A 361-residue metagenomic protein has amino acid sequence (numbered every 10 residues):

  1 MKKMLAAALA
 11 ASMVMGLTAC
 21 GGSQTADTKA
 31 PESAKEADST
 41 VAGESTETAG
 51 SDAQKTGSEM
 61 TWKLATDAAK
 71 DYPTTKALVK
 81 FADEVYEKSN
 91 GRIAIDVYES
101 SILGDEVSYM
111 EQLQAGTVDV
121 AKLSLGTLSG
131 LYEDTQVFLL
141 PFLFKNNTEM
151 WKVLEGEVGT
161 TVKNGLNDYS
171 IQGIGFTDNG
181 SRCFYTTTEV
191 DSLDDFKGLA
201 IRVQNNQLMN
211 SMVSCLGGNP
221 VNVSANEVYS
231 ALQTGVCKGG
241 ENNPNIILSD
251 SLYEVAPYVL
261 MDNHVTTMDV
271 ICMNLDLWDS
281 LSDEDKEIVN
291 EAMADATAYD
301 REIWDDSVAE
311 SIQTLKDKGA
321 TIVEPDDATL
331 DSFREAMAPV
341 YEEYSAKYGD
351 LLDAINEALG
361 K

Functional and structural regions predicted by a protein language model:
M1-L9: Positively charged n-region of N-terminal signal peptides that target proteins for export
G16-A19: C-terminal motif of bacterial Sec signal peptides marking the signal peptidase cleavage site
G21-K29, V41, G50-T148, L166-K361: N-terminal secretory/targeting leader peptides
K35, T40-T48: Intrinsically disordered, low-complexity segments used as extracellular stalks/linkers and nuclear/regulatory IDRs
E149-K163: A gly/proline- and charged-residue-enriched helix-loop-helix capping module
